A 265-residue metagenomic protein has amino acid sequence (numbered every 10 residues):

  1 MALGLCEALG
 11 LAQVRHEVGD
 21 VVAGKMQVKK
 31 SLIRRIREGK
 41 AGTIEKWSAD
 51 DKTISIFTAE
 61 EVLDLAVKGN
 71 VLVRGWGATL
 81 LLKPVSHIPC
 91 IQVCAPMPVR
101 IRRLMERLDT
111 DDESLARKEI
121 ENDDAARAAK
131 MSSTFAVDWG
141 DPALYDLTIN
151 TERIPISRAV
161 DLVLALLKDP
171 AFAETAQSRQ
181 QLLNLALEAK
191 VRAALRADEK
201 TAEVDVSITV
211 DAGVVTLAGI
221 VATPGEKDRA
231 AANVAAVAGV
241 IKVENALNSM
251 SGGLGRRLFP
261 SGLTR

Functional and structural regions predicted by a protein language model:
M1-L3: Glycine-rich phosphate-binding P-loop
A8-V14: Post-Walker A helix-loop "phosphate-sensing" segment adjacent to the P-loop in P-loop NTPases
E17, G75-W76, T151-E152: Fold-independent oxyanion-binding glycine-rich loops and adjacent beta-strand/coil segments at enzyme active sites
E17-V73, T110: ATP-dependent small-molecule kinase phosphotransfer cores that center on conserved nucleotide phosphate-binding segments
K29-I33, I91-Q92, P260-L263: Short, hinge-like loop/turn segments at secondary-structure boundaries
N70-L108: ATP-dependent NMP and nucleoside kinases share a basic, alpha-helical "lid"
P84, A95-P96, R102-E106, D124 (+2 more regions): N-terminal targeting leaders
